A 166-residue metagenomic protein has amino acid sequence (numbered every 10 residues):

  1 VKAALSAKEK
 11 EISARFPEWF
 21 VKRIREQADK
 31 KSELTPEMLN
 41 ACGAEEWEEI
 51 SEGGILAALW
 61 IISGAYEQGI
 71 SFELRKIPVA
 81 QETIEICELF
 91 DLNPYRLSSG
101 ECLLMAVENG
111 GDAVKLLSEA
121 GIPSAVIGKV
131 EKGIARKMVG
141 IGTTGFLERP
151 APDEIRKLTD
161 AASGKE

Functional and structural regions predicted by a protein language model:
V1-E166: Helix-biased detector of long, well-ordered alpha-helical tracts
